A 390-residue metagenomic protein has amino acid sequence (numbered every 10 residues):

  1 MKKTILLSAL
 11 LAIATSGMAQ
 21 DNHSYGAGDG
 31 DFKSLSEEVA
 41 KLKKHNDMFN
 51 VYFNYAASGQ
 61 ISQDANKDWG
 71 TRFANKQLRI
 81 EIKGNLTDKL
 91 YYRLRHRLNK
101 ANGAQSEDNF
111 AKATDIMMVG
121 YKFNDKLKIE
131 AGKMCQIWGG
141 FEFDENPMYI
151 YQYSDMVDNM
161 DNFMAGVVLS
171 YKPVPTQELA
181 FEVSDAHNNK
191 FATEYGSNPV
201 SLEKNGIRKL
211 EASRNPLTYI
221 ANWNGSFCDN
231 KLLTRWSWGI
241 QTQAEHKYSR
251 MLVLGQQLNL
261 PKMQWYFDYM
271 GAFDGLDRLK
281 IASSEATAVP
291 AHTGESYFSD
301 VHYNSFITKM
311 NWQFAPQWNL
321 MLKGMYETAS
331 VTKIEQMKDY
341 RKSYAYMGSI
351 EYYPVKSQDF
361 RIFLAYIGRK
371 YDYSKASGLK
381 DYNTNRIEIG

Functional and structural regions predicted by a protein language model:
A19-Y55, I61-D64, W69, P354-F363 (+1 more regions): Outer-membrane beta-barrel biogenesis signature
K41-I61, K67-N189, G225-C228: Outer membrane beta-barrel
K44-D47, P216, A221-Y344: Detector for outer-membrane/organellar transmembrane beta-barrel domains, recognizing the amphipathic beta-strand
F53-I61, L94-L98, A131-K133, F181-D185 (+5 more regions): Transmembrane beta-barrel strands of outer-membrane/channel proteins
K67-A74, S106-T114, M156-N159, V200-K204 (+7 more regions): Replace "Gram-negative outer membrane beta-barrel proteins" with "bacterial and organellar outer membrane beta-barrel
I80-G84, M117-Y121, V167-Y171, A221-G225 (+4 more regions): Residues on the lipid-exposed face of transmembrane beta-strands in outer-membrane beta-barrel proteins
D88-Y92, K126-I129, T176-A180, C228-R235 (+3 more regions): Repeated loop/turn-to-beta-strand initiation elements of outer-membrane beta-barrel proteins
P354, D381-G390: Outer-membrane beta-barrel "beta-signal"
